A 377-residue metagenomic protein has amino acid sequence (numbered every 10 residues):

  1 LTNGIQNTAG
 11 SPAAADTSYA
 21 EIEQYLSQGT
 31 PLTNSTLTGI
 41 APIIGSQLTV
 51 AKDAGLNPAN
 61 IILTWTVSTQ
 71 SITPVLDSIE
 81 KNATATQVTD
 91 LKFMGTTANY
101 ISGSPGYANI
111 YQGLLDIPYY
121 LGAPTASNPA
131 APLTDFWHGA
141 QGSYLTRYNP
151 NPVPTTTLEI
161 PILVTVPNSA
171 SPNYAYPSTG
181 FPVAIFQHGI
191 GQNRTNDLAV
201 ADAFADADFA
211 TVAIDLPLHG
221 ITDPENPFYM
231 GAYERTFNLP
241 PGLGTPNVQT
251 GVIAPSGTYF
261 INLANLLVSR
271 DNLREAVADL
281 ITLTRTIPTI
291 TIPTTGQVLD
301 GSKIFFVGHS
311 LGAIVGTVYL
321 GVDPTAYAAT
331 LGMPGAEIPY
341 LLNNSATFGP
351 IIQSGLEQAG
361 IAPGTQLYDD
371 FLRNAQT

Functional and structural regions predicted by a protein language model:
L1-T2, T8-A20, S78-K81, A123-N128 (+6 more regions): Short, solvent-exposed loop/turn and secondary-structure capping segments
G4-G106, D135-P150, G189, A199-A203 (+2 more regions): Acidic, Ser/Thr/Gly/Pro-rich low-complexity segments and short DxT(G/T)-type signature motifs
T96-T179: N-terminal cap/lid segment of alpha/beta-hydrolase-fold proteins
A130-E159, A175-T284, T289: Cap/lid segment of the alpha/beta-hydrolase catalytic domain
D215, G332-M333: Alpha/beta-hydrolase-fold catalytic nucleophile elbow
D271, E275-G296, A328, P334-T377: Mobile cap/lid helix-loop segments that gate and shape the active-site cleft of serine hydrolases
T295-S310: Alpha/beta-hydrolase fold nucleophile elbow
F306-G308, A313-P324: Short glycine-enriched nucleophile-adjacent loop and the immediately C-terminal alpha-helix near the catalytic center
